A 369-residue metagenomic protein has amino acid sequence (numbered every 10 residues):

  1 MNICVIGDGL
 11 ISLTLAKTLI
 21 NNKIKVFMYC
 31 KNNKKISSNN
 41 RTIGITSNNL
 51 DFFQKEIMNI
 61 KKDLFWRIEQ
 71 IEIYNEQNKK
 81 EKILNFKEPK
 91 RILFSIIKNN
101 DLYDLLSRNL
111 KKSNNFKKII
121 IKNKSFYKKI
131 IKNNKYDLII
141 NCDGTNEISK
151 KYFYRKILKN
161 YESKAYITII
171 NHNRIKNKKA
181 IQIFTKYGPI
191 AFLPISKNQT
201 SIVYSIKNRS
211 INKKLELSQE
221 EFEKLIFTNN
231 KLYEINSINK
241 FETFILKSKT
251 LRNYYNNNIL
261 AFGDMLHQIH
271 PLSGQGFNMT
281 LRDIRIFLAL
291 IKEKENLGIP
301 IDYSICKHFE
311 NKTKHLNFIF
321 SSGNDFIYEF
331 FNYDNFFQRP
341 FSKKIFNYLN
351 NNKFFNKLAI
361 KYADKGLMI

Functional and structural regions predicted by a protein language model:
M1-N2, D137: Conserved acidic residues
I3-C4, D8-E69: Glycine-rich FAD cofactor-binding loop and adjacent beta-loop-alpha segment at the N-terminus of flavoprotein
I6-G7, Y29, C142, F262-D264 (+1 more regions): Active-site flanking residues adjacent to catalytic metal/cofactor-binding acidic residues
I11, G144-E147, Q275: Short glycine-rich anion-binding loops that position phosphate/pyrophosphate groups of nucleotides and phosphorylated
D51, K55-M58, F65-Y152, L158-I167: Conserved N-terminal helical subregion
C142-L232, F241: Conserved FAD-binding catalytic core of PHBH/FMO-like flavoproteins
K214-Y303: FAD/FMN-dependent oxidoreductases across multiple families
A289-I369: C-terminal helical "tail/cap" subdomain of flavin- and related membrane-associated enzymes
